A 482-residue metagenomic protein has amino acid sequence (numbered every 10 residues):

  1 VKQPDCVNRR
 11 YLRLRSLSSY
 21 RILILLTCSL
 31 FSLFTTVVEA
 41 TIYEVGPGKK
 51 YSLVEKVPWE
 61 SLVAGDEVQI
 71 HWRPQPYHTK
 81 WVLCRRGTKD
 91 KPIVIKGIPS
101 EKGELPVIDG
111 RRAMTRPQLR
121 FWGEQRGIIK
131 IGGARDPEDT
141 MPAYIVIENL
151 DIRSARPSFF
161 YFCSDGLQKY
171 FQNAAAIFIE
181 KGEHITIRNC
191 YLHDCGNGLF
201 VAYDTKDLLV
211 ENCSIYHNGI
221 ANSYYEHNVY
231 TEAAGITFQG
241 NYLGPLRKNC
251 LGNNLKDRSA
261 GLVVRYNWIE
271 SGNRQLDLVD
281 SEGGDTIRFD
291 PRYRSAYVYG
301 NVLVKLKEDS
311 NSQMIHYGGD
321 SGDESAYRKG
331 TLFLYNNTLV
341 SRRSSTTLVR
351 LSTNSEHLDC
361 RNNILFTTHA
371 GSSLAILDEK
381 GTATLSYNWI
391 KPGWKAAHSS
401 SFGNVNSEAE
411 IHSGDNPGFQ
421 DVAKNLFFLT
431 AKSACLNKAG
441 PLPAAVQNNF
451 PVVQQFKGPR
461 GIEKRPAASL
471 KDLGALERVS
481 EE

Functional and structural regions predicted by a protein language model:
V1-Y20: N-terminal secretory signal peptides that target proteins for export/translocation
I22-L33: Bacterial N-terminal signal peptides
V38-A40: Boundary at the C-terminal end of the N-terminal hydrophobic targeting segment
V45, I95, I108, F419-Q420 (+1 more regions): Bulky hydrophobic/aromatic "packing anchor" residues in well-ordered structure
G48-W59, A64-V94, I98-A113, D151-I152 (+1 more regions): N-terminal extracellular ligand-recognition/capping segment immediately after the signal peptide
S52-K56, S407, A431: Alpha-helix N-cap recognition
Y77-W81, G103-A143, I152-L426, F456 (+1 more regions): Glycine- and acidic/polar-rich repeat regions and solenoidal domains
E408-E481: C-terminal accessory segments
